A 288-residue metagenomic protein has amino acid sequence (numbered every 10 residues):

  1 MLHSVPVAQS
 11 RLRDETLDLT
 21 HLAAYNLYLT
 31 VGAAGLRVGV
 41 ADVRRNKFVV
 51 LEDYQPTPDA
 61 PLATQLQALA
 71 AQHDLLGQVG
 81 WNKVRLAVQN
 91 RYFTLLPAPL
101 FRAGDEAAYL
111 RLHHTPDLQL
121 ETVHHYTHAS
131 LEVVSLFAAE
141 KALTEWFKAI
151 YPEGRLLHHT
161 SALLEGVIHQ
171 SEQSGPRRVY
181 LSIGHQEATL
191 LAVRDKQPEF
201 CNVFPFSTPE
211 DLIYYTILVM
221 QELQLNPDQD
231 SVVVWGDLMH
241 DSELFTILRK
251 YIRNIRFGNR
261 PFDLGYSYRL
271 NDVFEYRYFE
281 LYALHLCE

Functional and structural regions predicted by a protein language model:
M1-E288: Hydrophobic/aromatic-enriched cytosolic interaction surfaces used to assemble or bind macromolecules
